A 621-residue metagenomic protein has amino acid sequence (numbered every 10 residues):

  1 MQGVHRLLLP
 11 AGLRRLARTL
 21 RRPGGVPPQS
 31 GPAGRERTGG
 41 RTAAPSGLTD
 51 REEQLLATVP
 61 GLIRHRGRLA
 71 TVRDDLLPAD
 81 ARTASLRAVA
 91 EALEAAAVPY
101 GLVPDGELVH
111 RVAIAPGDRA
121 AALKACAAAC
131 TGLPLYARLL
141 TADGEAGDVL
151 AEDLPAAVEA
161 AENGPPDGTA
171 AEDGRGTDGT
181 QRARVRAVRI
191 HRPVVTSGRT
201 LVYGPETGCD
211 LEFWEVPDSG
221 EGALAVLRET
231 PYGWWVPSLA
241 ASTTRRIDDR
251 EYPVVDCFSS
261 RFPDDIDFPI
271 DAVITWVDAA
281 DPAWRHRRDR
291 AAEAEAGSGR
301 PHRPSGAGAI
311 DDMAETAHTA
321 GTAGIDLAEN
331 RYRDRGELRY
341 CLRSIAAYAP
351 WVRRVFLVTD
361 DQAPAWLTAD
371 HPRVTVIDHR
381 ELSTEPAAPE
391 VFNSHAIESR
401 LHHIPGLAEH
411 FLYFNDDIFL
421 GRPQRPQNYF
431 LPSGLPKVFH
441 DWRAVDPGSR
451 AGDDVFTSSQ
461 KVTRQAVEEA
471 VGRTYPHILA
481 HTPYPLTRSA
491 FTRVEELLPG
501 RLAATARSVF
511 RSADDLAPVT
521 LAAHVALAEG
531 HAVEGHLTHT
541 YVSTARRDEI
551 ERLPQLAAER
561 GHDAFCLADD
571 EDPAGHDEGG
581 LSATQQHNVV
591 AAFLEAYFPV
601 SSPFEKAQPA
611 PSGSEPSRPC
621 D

Functional and structural regions predicted by a protein language model:
M1-G67: Membrane-proximal basic amphipathic "stem/tether" segments
L76, D80, A84-D264, P269: Long, charge-dense tracts
Y136-E145, V149-E172, Q181, P518 (+1 more regions): Long, low-complexity C-terminal extensions of enzymes
P269, A280-R331: A solvent-exposed, charged loop/short amphipathic helix patch at secondary-structure junctions
D326, R333, A363-E409: Active-site-proximal specificity loops/subdomain of glycosyltransferases
R333-Y348, T359: Short, well-formed alpha-helical segments that are part of the catalytic scaffolds of diverse glycosyltransferases
A363, R400-V445: GT-A fold catalytic core of metal-dependent nucleotide-sugar glycosyltransferases, centered on the diacidic
F430-A513: Long, charge-rich alpha-helical interaction segments
